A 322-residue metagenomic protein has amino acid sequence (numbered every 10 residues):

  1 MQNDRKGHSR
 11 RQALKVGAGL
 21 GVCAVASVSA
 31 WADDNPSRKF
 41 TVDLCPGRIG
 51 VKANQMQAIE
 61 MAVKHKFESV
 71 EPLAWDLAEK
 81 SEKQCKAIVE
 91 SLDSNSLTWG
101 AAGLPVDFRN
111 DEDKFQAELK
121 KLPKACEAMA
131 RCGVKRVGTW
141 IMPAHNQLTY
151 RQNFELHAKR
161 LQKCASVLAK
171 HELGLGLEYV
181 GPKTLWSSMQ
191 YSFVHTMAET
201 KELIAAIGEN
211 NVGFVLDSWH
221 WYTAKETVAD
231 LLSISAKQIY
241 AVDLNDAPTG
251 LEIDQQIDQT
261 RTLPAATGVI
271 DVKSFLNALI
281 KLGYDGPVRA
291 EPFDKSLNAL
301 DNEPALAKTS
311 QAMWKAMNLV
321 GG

Functional and structural regions predicted by a protein language model:
Q2-D43, R48, K52-H65, G133 (+2 more regions): Histidine-acidic metal/acid-base catalytic patches
G17-S29, D33-P36, M56, D93-S94 (+4 more regions): Active-site acidic/histidine proton-transfer and metal-coordination neighborhood in alpha/beta enzyme cores
G47, L104, W140-M142, E178-V180 (+2 more regions): Active-site-proximal beta-strand/loop segments in catalytic clefts of secreted hydrolases
I49-N54, L73-Q84, D107-E118, A144-L148 (+4 more regions): Acidic-and-aromatic substrate-binding clefts and catalytic sites of carbohydrate-active enzymes
H65-P72, A101-V106, I141: Short, conserved active-site loops that position catalytic residues or coordinate cofactors/metal ions across diverse
F67, L97, V134, L173 (+1 more regions): Short glycine/serine/threonine/alanine-rich loop segments
E82-N95: Aromatic-lined substrate-binding rim segments of carbohydrate-active enzymes
